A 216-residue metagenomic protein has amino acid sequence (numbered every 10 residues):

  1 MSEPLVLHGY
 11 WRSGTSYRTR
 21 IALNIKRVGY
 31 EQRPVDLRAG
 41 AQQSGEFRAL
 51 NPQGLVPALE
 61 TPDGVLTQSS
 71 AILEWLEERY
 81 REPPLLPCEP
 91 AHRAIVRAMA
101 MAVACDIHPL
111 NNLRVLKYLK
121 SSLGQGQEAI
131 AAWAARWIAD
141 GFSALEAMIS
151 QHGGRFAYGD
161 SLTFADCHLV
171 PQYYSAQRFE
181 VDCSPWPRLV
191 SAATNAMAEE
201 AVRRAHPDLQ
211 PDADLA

Functional and structural regions predicted by a protein language model:
M1-A129: GST-like domain detector, emphasizing the conserved glutathione-binding G-site in the N-terminal thioredoxin-like
E3, V103-A198: GST-like fold's C-terminal all-alpha helical module
R33, W186, H206-P207: Residue-level detector of family-conserved "landmark" positions at structurally sensitive sites
D36, L113, L189, L209-Q210: Residue-level "edge-of-site" marker
G40, A193, A213-D214: Generic structural signal for helix capping and beta-alpha/helix-loop junctions
I95-A98, S191, R204: Short, solvent-exposed alpha-helical surface patches in well-structured domains
H206-A216: Terminal-tail/helix-coil boundary detector
